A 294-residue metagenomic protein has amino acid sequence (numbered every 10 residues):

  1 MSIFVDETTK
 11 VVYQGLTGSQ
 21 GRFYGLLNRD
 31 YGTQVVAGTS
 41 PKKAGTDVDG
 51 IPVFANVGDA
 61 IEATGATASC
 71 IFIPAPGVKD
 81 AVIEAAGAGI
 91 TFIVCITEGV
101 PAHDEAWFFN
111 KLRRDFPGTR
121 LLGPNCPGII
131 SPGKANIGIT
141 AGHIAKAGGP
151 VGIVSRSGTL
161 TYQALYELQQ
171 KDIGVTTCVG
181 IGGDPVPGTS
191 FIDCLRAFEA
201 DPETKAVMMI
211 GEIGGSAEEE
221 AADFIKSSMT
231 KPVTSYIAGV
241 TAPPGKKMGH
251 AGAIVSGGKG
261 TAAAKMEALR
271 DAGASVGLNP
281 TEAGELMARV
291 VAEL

Functional and structural regions predicted by a protein language model:
M1-L294: Catalytic-core regions of core metabolic enzymes, especially those transforming organic acids/acyl-group intermediates
